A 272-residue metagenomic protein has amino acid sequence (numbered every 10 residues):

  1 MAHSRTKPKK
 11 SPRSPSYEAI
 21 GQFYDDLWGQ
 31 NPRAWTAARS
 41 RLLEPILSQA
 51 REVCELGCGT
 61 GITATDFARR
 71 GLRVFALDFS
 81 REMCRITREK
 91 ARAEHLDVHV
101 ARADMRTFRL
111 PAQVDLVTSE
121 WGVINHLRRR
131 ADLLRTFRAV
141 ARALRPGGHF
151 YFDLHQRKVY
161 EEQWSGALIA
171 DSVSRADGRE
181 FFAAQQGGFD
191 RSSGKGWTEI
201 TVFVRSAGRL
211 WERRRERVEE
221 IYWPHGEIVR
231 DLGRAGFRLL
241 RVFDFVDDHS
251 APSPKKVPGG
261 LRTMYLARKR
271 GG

Functional and structural regions predicted by a protein language model:
A2-R51: Conserved class I S-adenosyl-L-methionine
A50-G59: Conserved class I S-adenosyl-L-methionine
I62-T107: Class I SAM-dependent methyltransferase SAM/SAH-binding core
R109-L116: A short acidic, Gly/Pro-enriched loop at the edge of an enzyme's catalytic core that lines a small-molecule cofactor
E120-G122: Residues lining the SAM
L134-P146: A short glycine-rich, Lys/Arg-flanked "PGG" loop and its adjoining helix->strand segment in the class I
Y151-V229: SAM-dependent methyltransferase
E219-G272: C-terminal lobe and adjacent flexible extensions of AdoMet/dcAdoMet transferase-like proteins
